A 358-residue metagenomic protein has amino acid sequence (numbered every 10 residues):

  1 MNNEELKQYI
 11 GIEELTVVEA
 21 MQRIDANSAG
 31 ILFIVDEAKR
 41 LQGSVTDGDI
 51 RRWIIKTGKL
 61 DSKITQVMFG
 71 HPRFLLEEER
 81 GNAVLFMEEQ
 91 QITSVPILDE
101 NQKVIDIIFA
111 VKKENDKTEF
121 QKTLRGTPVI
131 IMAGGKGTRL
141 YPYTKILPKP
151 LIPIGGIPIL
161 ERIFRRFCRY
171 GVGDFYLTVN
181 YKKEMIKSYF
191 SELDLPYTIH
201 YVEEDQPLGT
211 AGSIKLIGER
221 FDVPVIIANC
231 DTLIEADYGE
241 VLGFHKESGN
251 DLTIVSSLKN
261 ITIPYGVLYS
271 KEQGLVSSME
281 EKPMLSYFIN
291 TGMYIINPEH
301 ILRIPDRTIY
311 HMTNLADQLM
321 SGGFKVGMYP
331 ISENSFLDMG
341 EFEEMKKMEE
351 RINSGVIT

Functional and structural regions predicted by a protein language model:
M1-R23, N27-A29, I34-E37, L41-Q42 (+4 more regions): Bateman/CBS regulatory modules and CBS-like beta-alpha motifs in cytosolic regions of diverse proteins
G30, T93, G173, V223 (+1 more regions): Short acidic/polar active-site loop segments enriched in Thr and Asp
V45-T46, I108, Y181, A228 (+2 more regions): A conserved hydrophobic position in a structured secondary element of the catalytic/binding core that shapes
D49-T65, K112-G126, F288: A short, polar/charged loop-to-alpha-helix boundary motif
Q121-I186, Y197, E350: N-terminal glycine-rich phosphate-binding loop and ensuing alpha1 helix
I157-C230, E240, D306-R307, E341: Conserved N-terminal catalytic core of the sugar/cofactor nucleotidyltransferase
I226, L233, G239-K246, K259-T262 (+1 more regions): Catalytic-core segments of class I nucleotidyltransferases/pyrophosphorylases that form NMP-activated intermediates
S248-L258: A short, conserved acidic/glycine-rich loop-to-beta-strand motif that forms the donor nucleotide-sugar/metal
